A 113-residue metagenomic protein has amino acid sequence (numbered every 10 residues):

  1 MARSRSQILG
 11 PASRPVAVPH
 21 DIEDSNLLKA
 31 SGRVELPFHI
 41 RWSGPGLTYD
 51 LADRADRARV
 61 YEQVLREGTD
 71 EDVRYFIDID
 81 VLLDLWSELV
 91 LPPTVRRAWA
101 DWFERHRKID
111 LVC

Functional and structural regions predicted by a protein language model:
M1-C113: Long, compositionally biased intrinsically disordered regulatory segments in eukaryotic proteins
